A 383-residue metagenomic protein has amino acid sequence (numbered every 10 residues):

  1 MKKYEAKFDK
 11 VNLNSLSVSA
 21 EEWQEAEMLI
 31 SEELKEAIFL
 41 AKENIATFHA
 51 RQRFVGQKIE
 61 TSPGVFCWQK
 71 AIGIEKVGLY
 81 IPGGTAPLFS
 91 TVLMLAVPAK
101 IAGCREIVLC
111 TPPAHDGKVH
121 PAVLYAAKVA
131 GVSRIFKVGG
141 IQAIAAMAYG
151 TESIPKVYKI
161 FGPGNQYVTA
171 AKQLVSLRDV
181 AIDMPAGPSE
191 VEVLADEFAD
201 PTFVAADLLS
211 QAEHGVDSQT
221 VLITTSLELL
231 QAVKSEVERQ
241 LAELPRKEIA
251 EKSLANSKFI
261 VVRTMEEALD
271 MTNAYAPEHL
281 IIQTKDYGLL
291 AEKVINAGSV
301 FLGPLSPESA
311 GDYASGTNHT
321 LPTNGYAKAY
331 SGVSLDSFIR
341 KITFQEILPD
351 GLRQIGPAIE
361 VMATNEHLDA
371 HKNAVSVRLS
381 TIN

Functional and structural regions predicted by a protein language model:
M1-E75: N-terminal Rossmann-like NAD(P)+-binding subdomain of aldehyde/semialdehyde dehydrogenases
F54-T61, A181, S218-I223, E243-S253 (+3 more regions): Flexible, glycine/charged-enriched surface loops at secondary-structure junctions
Q57-T61, L79, L109-T111, R134-G140 (+9 more regions): General beta-strand structural signal in soluble alpha/beta enzymes
I59-Y125: Conserved small-residue-rich beta-alpha loop and adjacent elements that most often cradle the phosphate/pyrophosphate
G131-Q219: Conserved NAD(P)+-binding/catalytic subdomain of aldehyde/semialdehyde dehydrogenases
H214, L222-A297: A glycine- and small/hydrophobic-rich beta-loop-beta segment that serves as a flexible "lid/hinge" or phosphate-binding
A274-N383: C-terminal core of ALDH-fold dehydrogenases
